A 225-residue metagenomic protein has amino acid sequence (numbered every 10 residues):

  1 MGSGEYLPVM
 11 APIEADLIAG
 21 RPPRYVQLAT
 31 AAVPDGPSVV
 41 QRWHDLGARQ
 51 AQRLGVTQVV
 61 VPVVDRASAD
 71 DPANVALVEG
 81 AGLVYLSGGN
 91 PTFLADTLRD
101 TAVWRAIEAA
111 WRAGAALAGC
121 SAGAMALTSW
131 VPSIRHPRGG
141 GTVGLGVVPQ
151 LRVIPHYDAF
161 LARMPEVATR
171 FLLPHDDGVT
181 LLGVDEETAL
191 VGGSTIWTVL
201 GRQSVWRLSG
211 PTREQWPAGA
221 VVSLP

Functional and structural regions predicted by a protein language model:
M1-R21, A31-D45, R49-Q52, V131-S133 (+1 more regions): C-terminal and late-domain segments of enzyme folds
S3-E5, V60-D65, F93-T97, A159-F160: Short, flexible loop segments at the rims of nucleotide/cofactor-binding pockets, characterized by
P12-E14, A73, A106: A short acidic, amphipathic alpha-helical/loop segment
R24-V26: Conserved beta-strand elements of the Class I
A32-F93: Portal/gating segments that form or line small-molecule/metal binding sites
V60-V61, Y85-L86, L117-C120, L181-V184: General beta-strand structural signal in soluble alpha/beta enzymes
S87, F93-R99, V103-A162: Class I SAM-dependent methyltransferase SAM-binding "motif I" and its flanking Rossmann-like core
